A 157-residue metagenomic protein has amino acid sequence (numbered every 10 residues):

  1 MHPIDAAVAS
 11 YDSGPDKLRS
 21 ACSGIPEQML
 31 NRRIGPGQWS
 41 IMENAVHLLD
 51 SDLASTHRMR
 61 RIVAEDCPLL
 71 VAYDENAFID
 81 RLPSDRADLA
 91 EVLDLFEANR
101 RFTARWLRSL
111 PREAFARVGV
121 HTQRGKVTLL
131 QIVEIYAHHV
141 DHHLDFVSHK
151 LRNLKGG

Functional and structural regions predicted by a protein language model:
M1-H2, E43, D80-A90, V127 (+1 more regions): Short coil/turn segments at secondary-structure junctions
M1-Y11: Terminal targeting/low-complexity segments that flank the catalytic cores of oxidoreductases
S10-A21, F78-A116, Y136: Acidic/histidine-rich alpha-helical segments that form the ligand environment of transition-metal centers
S20, G24-I25, G35: A glycine-rich, hydrophobic loop/mini-helix early in the fold
M29-E75, R101-R108, R112, A116-G157: Short, contiguous alpha-helical
